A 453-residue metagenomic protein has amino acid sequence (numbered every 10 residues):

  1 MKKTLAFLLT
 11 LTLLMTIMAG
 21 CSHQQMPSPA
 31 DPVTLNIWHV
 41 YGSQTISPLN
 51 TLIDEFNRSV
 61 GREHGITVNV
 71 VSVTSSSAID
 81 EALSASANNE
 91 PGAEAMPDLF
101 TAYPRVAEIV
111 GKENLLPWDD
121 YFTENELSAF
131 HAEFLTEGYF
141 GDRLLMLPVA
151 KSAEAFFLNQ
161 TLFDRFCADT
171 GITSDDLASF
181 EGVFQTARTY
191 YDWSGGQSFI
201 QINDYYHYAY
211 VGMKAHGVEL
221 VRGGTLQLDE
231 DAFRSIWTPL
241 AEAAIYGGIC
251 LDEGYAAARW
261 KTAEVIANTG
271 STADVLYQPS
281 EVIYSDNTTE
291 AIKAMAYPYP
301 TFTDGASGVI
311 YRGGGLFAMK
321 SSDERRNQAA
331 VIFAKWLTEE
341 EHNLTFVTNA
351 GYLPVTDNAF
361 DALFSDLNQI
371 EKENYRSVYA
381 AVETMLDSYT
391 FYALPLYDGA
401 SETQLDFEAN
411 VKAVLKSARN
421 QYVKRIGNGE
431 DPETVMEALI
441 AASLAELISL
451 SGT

Functional and structural regions predicted by a protein language model:
S43-G65: Short, polar/charged alpha-helical segment
R62-F130, F166, I266-A267, S285-T288: Extracytoplasmic "Venus flytrap"/periplasmic binding protein-like
F100-A155, E181-F184, T289-P300: Hinge/lid segment of periplasmic solute-binding proteins
D119-F130, T173-D175, H216-I236, E242 (+2 more regions): Short, solvent-exposed loop/beta-turn-alpha elements that line the ligand-binding surface or hinge of extracytoplasmic
G141-V149, E154-F156, E181-L226, R234 (+1 more regions): Extracytoplasmic/periplasmic solute-binding protein
F184-R188, R222-G254, A294-Y299: Glycine-centered hinge/linker elements that transmit conformational signals in sensory and ligand-binding systems
G248, S285-N358: Extracytoplasmic/periplasmic substrate-recognition and gating elements
E383-T453: Conserved C-terminal helix/tail region of periplasmic/extracytoplasmic solute-binding proteins
